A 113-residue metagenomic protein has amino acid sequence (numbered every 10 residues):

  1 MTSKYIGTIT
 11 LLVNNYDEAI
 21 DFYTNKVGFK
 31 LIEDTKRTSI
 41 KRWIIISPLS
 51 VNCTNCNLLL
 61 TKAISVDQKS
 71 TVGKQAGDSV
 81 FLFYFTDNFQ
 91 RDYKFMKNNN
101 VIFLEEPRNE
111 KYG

Functional and structural regions predicted by a protein language model:
M1-G7, K30-F85, Y93-G113: Vicinal oxygen chelate
A19-T24, M96: Conserved active-site tyrosine of GNAT-family acetyltransferases
